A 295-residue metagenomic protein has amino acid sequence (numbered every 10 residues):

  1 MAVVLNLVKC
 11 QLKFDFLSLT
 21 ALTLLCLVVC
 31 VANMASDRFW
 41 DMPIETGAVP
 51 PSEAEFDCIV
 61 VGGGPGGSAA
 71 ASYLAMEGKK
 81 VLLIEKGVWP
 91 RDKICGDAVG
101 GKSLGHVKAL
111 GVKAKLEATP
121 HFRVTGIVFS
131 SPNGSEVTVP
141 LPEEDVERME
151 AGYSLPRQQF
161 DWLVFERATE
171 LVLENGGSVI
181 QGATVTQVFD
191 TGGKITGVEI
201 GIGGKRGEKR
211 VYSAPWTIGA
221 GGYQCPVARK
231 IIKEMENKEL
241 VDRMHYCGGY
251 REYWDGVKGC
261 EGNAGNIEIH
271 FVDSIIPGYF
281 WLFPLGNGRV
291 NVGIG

Functional and structural regions predicted by a protein language model:
A2-C58, Y73-E77: Extreme N-terminal leader/targeting segments of oxidoreductases
I59, A75-C95: Glycine-rich FAD pyrophosphate-binding loop
G62-G64: Glycine-rich Rossmann-fold phosphate-binding loop(s) that bind the pyrophosphate of adenine dinucleotide cofactors
G67-S68: N-terminal Rossmann-fold NAD(P) dinucleotide-binding loop
I94-N133: N-terminal FAD cofactor-binding segment of flavoenzymes
A109, A118, F160-G177: N-terminal Rossmann-like dinucleotide/flavin-binding domain of flavoprotein oxidoreductases that bind FAD/FMN
E144-E166: Short beta-strand to alpha-helix junction loop
R167-G295: Predominantly flavin-linked oxidoreductase catalytic cores and closely associated redox partners
